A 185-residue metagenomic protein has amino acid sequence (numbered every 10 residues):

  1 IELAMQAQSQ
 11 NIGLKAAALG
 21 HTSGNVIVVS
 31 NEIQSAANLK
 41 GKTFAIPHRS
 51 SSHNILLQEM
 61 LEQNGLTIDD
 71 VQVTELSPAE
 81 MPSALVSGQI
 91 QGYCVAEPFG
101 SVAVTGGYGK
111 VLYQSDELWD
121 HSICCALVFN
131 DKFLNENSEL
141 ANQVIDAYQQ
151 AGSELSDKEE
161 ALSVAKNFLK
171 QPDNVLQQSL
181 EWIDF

Functional and structural regions predicted by a protein language model:
I1-L66, Q72-E75, Q91-P98, Y108-Q114 (+1 more regions): Short, glycine-/small- and polar/acidic-enriched structural segments that line small-molecule recognition paths
L3-A4, M81-A84, F99-G100, S179: Short, hydrophobic alpha-helical packing/hinge segments within bilobed ligand-binding/sensory domains
Q8, L61-G65, E97, V104-G107 (+2 more regions): Sec/Tat-exported extracytoplasmic proteins
N25-Q34, I123-E139: A bilobed periplasmic-binding-protein/Venus flytrap-type ligand-binding module shared by bacterial periplasmic
I68-D69, P82, Q89, A96-P98 (+4 more regions): Mature, Sec-exported extracytoplasmic domains of Gram-positive
E117-W119, F185: Short, solvent-exposed loop/beta-turn-alpha elements that line the ligand-binding surface or hinge of extracytoplasmic
N135-F185: Secondary-structure end/capping motifs
